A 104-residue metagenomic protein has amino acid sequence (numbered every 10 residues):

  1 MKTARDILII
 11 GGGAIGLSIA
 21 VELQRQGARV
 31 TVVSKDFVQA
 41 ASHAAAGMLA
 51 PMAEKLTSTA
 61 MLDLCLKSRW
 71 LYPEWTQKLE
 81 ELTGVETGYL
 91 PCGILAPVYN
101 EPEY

Functional and structural regions predicted by a protein language model:
R5-T31: N-terminal Rossmann-like FAD-binding beta1-loop-alpha1 element of flavoenzymes
I10-G11, A45, G93: A secondary-structure boundary/capping signal
G16, Q39, S58: Flexible, glycine-rich phosphate/dinucleotide-binding loops and adjacent beta-alpha linkers at cofactor/substrate
I19, S42, M61: Short glycine-/acidic-enriched loop or helix-start segments at secondary-structure transitions that form or flank
Q24-A45: Glycine-rich FAD pyrophosphate-binding loop
M48-Y104: Dinucleotide-binding Rossmann-like beta1-alpha1 core, especially the glycine-rich loop that anchors the ADP
